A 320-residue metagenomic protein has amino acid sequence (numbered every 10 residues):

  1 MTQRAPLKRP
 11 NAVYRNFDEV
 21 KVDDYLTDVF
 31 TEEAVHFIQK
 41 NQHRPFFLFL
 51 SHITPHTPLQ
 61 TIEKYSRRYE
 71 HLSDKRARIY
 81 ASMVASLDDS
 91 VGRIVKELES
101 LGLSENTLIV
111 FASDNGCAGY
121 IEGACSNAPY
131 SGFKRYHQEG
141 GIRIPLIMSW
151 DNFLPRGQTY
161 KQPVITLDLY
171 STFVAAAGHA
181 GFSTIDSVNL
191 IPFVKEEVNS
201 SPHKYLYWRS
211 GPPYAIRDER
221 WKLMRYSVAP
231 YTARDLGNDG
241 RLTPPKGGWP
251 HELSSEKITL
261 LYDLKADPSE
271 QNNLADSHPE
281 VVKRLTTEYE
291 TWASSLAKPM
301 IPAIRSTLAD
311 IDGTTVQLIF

Functional and structural regions predicted by a protein language model:
M1-N16, H56-I62, Y120-I144, W221-G247 (+1 more regions): Core domains of carbohydrate- and sulfate-ester-processing enzymes
M1-P45, H52-T61, A81, P230 (+1 more regions): Formylglycine-dependent
R4, K8-D18, G92-S100, S126-T184 (+2 more regions): Substrate-binding rim/cap in mid-to-C-terminal beta-strand-loop elements of soluble/periplasmic
L26-R68, V95, E99-L108, E139 (+3 more regions): Active-site regions of oxyanion-processing enzymes, predominantly non-cytosolic
D28-E32, R78, A85-D89, V164-S171 (+5 more regions): A structural signal for well-ordered alpha-helical segments within the folded catalytic domains of diverse enzymes
F47-S51, L108-A112, L146-M148, I165 (+5 more regions): Structural recognition of the beta-strand scaffold that forms the well-ordered cores of secreted hydrolase catalytic
F49-Q60, F111-C117, D186, R209-G211 (+1 more regions): Short, solvent-exposed turn/loop segments enriched in Gly/Ser/Thr/Pro and often Arg
Q138-I142, W208-A275: C-terminal, low-complexity/hydrophilic appendages and adjacent surface loops of extracellular/periplasmic anionic
